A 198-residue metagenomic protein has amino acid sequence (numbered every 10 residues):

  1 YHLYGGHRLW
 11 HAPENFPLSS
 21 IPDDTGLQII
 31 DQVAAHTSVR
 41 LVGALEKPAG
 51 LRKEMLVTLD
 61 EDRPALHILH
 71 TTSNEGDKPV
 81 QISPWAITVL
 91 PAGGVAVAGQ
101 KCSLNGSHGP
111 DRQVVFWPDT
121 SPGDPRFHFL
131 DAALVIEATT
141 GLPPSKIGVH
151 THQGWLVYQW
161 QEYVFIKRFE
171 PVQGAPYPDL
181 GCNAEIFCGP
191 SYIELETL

Functional and structural regions predicted by a protein language model:
Y1, P64, E75-S83, I87-T197: A contiguous, surface-exposed recognition patch within enzymatic or periplasmic domains that forms
Y1-L9: Sequence-level preference for short, compositionally simple segments enriched in small aliphatic or small polar residues
G6, H70, F165-I166: Intrinsically disordered, low-complexity sequence elements enriched in Ser/Thr/Gly/Pro
R8-R63, G189-S191: Extended, loop-rich substrate-binding clefts of extracytoplasmic carbohydrate-active enzymes
R40-V42, T71, V157: Residue-level detector of beta-strand face positions
A44, T58, S73-E75, L198: Solvent-exposed residues in well-ordered beta-strands and their adjoining turns, especially edge/terminal strands
L66-T72: Buried hydrophobic-core signal for structured, non-transmembrane domains
